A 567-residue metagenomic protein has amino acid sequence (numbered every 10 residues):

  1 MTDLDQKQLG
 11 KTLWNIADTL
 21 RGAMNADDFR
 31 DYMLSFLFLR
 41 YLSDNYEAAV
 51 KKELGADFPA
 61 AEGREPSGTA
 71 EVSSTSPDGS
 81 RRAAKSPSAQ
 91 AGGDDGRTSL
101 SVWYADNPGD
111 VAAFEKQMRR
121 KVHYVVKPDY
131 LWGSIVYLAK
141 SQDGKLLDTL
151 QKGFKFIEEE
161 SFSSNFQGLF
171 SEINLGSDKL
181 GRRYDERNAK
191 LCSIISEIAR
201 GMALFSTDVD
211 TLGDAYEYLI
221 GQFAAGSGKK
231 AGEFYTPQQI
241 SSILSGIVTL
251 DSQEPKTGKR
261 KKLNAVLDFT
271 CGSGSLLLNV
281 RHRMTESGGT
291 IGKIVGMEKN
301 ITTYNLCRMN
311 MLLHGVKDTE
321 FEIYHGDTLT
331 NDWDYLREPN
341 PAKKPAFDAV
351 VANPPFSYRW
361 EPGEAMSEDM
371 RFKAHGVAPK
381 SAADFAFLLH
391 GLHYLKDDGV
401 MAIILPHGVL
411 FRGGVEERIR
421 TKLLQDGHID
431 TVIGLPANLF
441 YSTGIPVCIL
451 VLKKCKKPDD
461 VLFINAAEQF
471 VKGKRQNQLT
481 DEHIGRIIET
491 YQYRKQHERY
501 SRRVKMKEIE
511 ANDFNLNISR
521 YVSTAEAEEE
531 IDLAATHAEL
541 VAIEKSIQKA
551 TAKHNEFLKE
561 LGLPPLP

Functional and structural regions predicted by a protein language model:
M1-Q253, T319-E322, T328, G434-A437 (+2 more regions): Non-catalytic, mostly N-terminal accessory regions of nucleic-acid modification and defense proteins
T2, A189, S193, K230-E233 (+4 more regions): Alpha-helix N-cap/helix-initiation motif
T2-L4, T328-N331, Y335-P567: A conserved structural/catalytic subdomain of Rossmann-like adenosyl-cofactor enzymes
Q8, K230, T270-G272, I294 (+3 more regions): Short glycine/serine/threonine-biased micro-segments
E233-A352, S357-R359, E364-K373, A386 (+2 more regions): Conserved S-adenosyl-L-methionine
